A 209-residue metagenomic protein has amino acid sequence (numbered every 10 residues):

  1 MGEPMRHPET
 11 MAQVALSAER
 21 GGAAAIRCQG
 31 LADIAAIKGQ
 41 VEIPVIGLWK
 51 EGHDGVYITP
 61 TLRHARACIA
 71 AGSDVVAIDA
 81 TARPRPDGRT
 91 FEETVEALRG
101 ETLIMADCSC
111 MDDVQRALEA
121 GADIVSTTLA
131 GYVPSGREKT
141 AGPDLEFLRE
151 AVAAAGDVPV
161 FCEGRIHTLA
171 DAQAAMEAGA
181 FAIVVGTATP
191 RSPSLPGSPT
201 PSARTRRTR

Functional and structural regions predicted by a protein language model:
M1, A71-R85, I124-E138, A178-S198: Glycine-rich phosphate-binding active-site loops on the catalytic face of alpha/beta enzymes
M1-A70, E101-I104, D112-G121, P190: Conserved N-terminal beta1-alpha1 strand-loop-helix module at the mouth
M1-M5, G52-I58, A82-G88, D112-R116 (+3 more regions): Short, small-residue-enriched loops and turns at beta-alpha junctions that line or gate enzyme active sites
A15, L31-A35, A65-R66, E92-V95 (+4 more regions): Generic structural signal for well-ordered alpha-helices, preferentially at hydrophobic/aromatic core positions
I26, V45-W49, V76-I78, I104-A106 (+3 more regions): Hydrophobic faces of well-ordered beta-strands that scaffold small-molecule active sites in alpha/beta enzyme cores
D54-A71, S109-D123, A155-G156, C162 (+1 more regions): Catalytic cores of alpha/beta
H64, R89-R99, S109-D112, R116-L129 (+1 more regions): Short loop-to-alpha-helix "cap/lid" segments that border enzyme active sites across diverse enzyme classes
T200-R209: Extended, intrinsically disordered, low-complexity segments
